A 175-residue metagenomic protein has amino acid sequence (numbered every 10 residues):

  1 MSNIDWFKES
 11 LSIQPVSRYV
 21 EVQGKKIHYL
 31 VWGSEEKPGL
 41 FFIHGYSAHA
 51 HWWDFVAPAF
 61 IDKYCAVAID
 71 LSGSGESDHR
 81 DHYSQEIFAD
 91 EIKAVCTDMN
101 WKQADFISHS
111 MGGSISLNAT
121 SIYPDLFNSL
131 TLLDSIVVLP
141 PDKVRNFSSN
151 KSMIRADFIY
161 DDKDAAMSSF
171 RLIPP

Functional and structural regions predicted by a protein language model:
M1-Y19: An N-terminal hydrophobic leader/cap segment in hydrolases
V20-K25, L30-W32, V67-I107, M111: Active-site loop/oxyanion-hole signature of alpha/beta-hydrolase fold enzymes
K25-E76: Conserved HGGG/HGGXW glycine-rich cap/lid loop of the alpha/beta-hydrolase fold
G39, K63-C65, N100-D105, L126-S129: Structural signature of beta-strand start/N-cap positions in the alpha/beta core of ABC transporter nucleotide-binding
W52-D54, S77-Y83, P141-V144: Conserved catalytic-core motifs of eukaryotic protein kinase domains, centered on the activation segment
D54, K93, L117-S121: Short, hydrophobic alpha-helix immediately C-terminal to the catalytic nucleophile
L117-S121, N128-K163: Flexible "cap/lid" loop of the alpha/beta hydrolase fold
F158-P175: Conserved alpha/beta-hydrolase catalytic His-Asp/Glu region
